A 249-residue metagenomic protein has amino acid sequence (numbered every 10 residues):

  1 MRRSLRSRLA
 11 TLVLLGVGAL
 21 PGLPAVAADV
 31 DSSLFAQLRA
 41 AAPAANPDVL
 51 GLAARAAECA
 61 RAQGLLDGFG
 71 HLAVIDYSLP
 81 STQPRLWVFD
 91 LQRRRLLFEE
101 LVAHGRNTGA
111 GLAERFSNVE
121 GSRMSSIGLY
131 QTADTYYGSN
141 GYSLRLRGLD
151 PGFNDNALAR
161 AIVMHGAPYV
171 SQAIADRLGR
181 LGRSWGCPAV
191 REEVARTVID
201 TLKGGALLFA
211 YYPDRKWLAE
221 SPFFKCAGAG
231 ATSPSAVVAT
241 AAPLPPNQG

Functional and structural regions predicted by a protein language model:
M1-L5: N-terminal secretory signal peptides that target proteins for export/translocation
A10-P21: Bacterial N-terminal signal peptides
L23-A25: Membrane-interface motif at the C-terminal end of an N-terminal transmembrane signal
A27-W185, E193-T201, A206, A210-G249: Cell wall/extracellular polymer interaction/catalysis modules
A189: Short aromatic/basic micro-patch
